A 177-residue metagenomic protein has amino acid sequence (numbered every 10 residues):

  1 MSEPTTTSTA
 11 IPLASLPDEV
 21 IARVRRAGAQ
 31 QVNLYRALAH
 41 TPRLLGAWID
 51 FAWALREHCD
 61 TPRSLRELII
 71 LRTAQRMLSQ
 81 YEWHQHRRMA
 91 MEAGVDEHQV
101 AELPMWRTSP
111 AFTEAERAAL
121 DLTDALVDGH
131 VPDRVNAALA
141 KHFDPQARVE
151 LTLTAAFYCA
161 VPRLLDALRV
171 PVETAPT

Functional and structural regions predicted by a protein language model:
M1-T177: Hydrophobic alpha-helical segments
